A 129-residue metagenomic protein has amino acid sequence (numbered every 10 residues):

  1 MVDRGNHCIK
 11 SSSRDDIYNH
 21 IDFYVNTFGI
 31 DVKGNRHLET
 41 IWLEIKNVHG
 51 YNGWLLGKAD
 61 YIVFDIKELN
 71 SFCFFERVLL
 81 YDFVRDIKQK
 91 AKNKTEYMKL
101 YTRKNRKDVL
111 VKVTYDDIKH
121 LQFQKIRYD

Functional and structural regions predicted by a protein language model:
M1-D129: Nucleic-acid endonuclease domains
